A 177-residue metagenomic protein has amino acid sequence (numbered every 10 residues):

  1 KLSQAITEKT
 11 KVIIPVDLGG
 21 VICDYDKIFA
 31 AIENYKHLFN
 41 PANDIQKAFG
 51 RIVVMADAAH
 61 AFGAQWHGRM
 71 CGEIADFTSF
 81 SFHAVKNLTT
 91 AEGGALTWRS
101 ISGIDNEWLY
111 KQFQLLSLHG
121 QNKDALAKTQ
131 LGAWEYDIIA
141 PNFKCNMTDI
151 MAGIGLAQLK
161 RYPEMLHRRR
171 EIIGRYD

Functional and structural regions predicted by a protein language model:
S3-I14, V21-G68, S100: Catalytic PLP-binding core of fold-type I/II PLP enzymes
V16-D17, S81: Short beta-strand->loop
G19-G20, Q130: Short, solvent-exposed turn/loop segments enriched in Gly/Ser/Thr/Pro and often Arg
G20-V21, K86: Glycine-rich nucleotide phosphate-binding loop and flanking beta-alpha elements of Rossmann-like dinucleotide-binding
A42-K47, H60-H67, I74-D177: Active-site region of PLP-dependent enzymes
